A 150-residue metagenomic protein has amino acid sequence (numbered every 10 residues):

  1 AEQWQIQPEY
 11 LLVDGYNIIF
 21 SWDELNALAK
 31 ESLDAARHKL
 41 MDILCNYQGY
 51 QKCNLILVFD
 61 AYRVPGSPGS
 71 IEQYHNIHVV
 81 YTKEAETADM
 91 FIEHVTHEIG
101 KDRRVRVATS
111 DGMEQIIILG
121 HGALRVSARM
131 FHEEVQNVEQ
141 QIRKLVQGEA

Functional and structural regions predicted by a protein language model:
A1-V13, N17-A150: Nuclease catalytic cores that cleave nucleic-acid phosphodiester bonds, predominantly acidic two-metal-ion
